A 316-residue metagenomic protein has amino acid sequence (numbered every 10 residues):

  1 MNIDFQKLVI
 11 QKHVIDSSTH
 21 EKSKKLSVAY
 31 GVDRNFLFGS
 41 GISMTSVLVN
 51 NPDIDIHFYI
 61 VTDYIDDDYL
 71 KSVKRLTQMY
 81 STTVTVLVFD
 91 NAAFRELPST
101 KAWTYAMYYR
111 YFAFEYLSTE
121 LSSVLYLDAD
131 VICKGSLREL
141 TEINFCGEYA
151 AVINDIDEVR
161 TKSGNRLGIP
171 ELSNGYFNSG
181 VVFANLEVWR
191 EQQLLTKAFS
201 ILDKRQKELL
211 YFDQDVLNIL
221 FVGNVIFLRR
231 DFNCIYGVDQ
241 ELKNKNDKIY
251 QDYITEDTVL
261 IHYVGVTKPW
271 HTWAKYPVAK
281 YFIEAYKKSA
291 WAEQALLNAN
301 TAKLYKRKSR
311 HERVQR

Functional and structural regions predicted by a protein language model:
M1-V32, A184-R316: A glycosyltransferase accessory/donor-loop signature
L37-N51: Histidine-anchored nucleotide/phosphate-binding helix
N51-Y59, V84: Short loop->beta transition adjacent to catalytic acidic/histidine clusters or analogous donor-positioning motifs
I56-Y64, V152-N154: Short internal beta-strands
Y69-K71, R75-Y116: Active-site-proximal specificity loops/subdomain of glycosyltransferases
L70-K74, T119, K134-F145, L195: Short alpha-helix within the catalytic core of nucleotide-sugar-dependent glycosyltransferases
V124: Short aromatic/hydrophobic "clamp" motif used to bind/position activated sugar donors
V131-L167: Conserved donor-nucleotide/metal-binding helix-loop-beta segment in metal-dependent transferases, i.e., the alpha-helix
